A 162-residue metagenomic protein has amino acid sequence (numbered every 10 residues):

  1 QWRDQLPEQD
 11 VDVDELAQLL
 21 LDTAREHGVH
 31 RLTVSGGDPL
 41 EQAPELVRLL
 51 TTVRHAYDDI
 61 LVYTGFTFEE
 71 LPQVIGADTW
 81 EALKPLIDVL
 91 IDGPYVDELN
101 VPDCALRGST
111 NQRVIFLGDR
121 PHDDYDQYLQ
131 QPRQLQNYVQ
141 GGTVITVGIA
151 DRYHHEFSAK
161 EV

Functional and structural regions predicted by a protein language model:
Q1-A82: Conserved Radical SAM active-site core
F66, Q73, A77-V162: Auxiliary Fe-S-binding modules of radical SAM enzymes
